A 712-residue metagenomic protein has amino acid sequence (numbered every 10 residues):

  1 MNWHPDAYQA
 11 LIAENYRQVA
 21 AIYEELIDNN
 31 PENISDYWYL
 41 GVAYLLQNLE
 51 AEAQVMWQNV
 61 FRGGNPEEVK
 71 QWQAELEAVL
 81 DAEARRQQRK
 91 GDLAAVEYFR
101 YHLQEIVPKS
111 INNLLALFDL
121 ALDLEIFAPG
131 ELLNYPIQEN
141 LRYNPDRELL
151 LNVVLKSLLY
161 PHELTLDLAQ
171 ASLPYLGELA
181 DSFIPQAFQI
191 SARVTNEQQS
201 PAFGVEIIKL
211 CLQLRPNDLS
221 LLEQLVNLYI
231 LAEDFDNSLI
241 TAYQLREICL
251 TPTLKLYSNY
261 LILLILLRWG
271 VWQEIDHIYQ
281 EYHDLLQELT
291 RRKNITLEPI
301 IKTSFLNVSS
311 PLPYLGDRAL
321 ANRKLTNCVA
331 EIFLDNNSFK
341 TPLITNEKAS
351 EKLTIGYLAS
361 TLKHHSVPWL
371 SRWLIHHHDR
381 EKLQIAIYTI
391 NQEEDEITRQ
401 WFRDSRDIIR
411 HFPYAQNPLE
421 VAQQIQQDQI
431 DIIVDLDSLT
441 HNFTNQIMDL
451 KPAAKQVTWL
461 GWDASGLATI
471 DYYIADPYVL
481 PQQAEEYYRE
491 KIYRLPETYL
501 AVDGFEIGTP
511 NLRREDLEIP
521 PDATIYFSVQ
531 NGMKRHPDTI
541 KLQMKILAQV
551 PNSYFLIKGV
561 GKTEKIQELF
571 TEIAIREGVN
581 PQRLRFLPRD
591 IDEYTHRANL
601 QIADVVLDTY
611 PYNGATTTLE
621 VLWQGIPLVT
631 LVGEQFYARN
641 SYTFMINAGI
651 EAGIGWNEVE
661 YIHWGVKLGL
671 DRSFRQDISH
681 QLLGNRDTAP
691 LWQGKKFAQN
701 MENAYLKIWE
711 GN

Functional and structural regions predicted by a protein language model:
M1-I432, L439-K455, W459-E515, L670-N712: Alpha-helical solenoid repeat scaffolds of the TPR/TPR-like class and their adjacent stem/linker regions that mediate
I12, R589, G653-G655: A structural signal for short, well-ordered beta-strand elements
K352-G356, A523-I525, Y554, P627: Residues that mark the start of a beta-strand
S360, I390-Q392, G461, N531 (+3 more regions): Cofactor-binding loop segments of dinucleotide-utilizing enzymes, especially the Rossmann-like FAD- and NAD(P)+-binding
K363-H377, E381-L383, L500-D590, Q601: Conserved catalytic-core segment of nucleotide-activated headgroup transferases in glycan assembly
F412-Y414, Q582-D592, Y610: Active-site donor-binding acidic/aromatic loop of nucleotide-activated sugar and phosphosugar transferases involved
Q429-A453, V457-L467, E593-N640: A donor-sugar binding/catalytic signature common to diverse glycosyltransferases and related nucleotide-sugar
V605, T609-Q681, N685, P690-L691: Catalytic binding pocket for nucleotide-activated donors in carbohydrate/polymer assembly enzymes
